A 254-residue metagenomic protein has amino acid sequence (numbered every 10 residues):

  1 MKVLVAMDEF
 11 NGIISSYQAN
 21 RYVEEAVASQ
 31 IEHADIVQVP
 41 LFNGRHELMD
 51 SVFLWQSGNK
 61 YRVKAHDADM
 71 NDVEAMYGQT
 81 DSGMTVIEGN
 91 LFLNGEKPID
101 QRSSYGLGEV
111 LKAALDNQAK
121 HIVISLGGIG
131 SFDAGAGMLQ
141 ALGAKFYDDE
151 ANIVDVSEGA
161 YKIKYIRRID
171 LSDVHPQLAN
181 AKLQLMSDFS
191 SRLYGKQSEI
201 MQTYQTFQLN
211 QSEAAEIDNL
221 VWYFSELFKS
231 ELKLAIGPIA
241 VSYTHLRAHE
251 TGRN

Functional and structural regions predicted by a protein language model:
M1-V3: Extreme N-terminal starter segment of soluble prokaryotic enzymes
E9-S16, D100, A119-L139, P238-S242: Glycine/serine-rich anion-binding loops at beta->alpha junctions that coordinate negatively charged ligand groups
E24, A34, S157-A160: Non-transmembrane, aqueous-exposed alpha-helical and coiled segments at domain scale
A26-G95, L183-S191: Glycine-rich nucleotide/cofactor/substrate-binding loop typically near the N-terminus or early in the first domain
D72-S131: Anion-binding (especially nucleotide phosphate/pyrophosphate-binding) glycine-rich loop and adjoining beta-alpha core
I99, L183-Y243: Carboxylate- and glycine-rich phosphate/diphosphate-binding segment that chelates Mg2+/Mn2+
Y105, E109-K112, A119-S125, G130-A181: Glycine/threonine-rich beta-strand-loop-alpha-helix active-site module that forms ligand/phosphate-binding
H245-A248, G252-N254: Single conserved hydrophobic/aromatic residue that forms the stacking wall/gate of nucleotide- or nucleobase-binding
